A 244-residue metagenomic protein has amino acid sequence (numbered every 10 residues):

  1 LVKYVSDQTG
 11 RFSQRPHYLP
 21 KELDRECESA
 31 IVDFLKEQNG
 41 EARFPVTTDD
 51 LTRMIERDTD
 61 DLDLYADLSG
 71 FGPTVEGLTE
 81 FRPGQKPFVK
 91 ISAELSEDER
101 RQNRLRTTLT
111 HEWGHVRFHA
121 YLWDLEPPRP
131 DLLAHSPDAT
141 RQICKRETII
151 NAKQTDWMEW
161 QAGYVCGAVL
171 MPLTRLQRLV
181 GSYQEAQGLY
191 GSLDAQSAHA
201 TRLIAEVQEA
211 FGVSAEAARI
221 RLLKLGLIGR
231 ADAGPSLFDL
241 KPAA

Functional and structural regions predicted by a protein language model:
L1-A244: Active-site hotspot residues in diverse enzymes, especially metal/ion-binding acidic/histidine motifs
